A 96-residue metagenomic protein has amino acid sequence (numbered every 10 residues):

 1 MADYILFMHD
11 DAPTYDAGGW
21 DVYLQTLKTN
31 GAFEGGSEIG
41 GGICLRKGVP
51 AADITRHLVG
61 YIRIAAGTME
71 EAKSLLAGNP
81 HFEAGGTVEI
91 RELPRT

Functional and structural regions predicted by a protein language model:
M1-T96: Conserved, structured core segments of small domains
